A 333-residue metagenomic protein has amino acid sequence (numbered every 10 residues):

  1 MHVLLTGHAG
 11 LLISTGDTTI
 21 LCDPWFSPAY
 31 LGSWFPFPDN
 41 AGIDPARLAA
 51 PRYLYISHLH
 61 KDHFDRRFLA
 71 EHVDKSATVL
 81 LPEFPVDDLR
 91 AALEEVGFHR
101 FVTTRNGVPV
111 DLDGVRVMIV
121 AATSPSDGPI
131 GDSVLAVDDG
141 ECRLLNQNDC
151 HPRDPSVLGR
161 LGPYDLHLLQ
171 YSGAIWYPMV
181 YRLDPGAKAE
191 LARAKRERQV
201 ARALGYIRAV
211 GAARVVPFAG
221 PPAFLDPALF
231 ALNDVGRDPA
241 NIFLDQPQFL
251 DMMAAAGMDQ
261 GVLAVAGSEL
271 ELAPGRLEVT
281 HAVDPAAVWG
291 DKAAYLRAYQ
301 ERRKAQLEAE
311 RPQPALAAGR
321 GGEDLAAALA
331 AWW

Functional and structural regions predicted by a protein language model:
L5-G16, P109-L166: Catalytic core of the metallo-beta-lactamase
T15-L59, R66-E71, D127, P152-P163: Pre-active-site segment of Zn-dependent metallo-hydrolases
T18, D74-T78, F98, G211-R214 (+1 more regions): A short helix->loop->beta-strand "cap" motif at the edges of active sites that frequently abuts
L21-D23, A50-F64, L80-E83, L145-C150 (+5 more regions): Active-site neighborhood of phospho(di)ester-bond hydrolases with catalytic His/Asp-centered motifs
A41-P109: Active-site HxH/HxHxD metal-binding segment of metal-dependent hydrolases
L81-C142, L244, Q248-D251, Q260-V265: Metallo-beta-lactamase
P155-A256: Cap/insert and terminal regions of metallo-dependent hydrolase folds
L270-W333: Feature captures hydrophobic
